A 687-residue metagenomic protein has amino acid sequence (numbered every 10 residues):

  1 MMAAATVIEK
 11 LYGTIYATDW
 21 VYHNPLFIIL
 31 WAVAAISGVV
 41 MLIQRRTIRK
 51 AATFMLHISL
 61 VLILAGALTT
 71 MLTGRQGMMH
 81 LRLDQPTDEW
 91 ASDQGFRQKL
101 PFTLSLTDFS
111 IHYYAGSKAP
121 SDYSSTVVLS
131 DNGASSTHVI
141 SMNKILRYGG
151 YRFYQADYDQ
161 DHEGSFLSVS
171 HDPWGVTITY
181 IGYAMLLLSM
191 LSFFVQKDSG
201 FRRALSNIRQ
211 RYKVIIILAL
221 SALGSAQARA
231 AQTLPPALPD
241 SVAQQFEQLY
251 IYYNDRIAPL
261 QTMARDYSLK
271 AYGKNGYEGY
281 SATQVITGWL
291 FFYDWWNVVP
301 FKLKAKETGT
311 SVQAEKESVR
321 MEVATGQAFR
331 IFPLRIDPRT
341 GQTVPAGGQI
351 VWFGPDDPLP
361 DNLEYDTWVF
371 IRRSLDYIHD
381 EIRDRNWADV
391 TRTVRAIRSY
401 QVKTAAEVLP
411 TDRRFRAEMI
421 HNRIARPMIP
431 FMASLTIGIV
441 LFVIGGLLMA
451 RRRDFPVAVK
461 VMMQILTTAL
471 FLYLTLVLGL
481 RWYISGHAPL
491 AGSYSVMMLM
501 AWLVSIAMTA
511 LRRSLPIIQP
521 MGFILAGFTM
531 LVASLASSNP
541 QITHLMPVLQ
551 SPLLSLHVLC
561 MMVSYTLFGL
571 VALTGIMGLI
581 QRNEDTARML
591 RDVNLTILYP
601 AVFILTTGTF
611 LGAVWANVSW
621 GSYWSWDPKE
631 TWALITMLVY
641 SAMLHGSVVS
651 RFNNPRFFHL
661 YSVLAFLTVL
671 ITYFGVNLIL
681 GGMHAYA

Functional and structural regions predicted by a protein language model:
M1-A687: Solvent-exposed, non-transmembrane regions of integral membrane proteins
